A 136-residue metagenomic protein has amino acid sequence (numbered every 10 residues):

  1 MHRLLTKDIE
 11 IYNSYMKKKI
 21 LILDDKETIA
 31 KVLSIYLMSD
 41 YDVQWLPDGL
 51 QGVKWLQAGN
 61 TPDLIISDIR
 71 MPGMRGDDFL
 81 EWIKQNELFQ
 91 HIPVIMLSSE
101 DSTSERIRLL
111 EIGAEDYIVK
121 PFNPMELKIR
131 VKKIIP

Functional and structural regions predicted by a protein language model:
E27-W45: Two-component/phosphorelay signaling modules centered on CheY-like receiver
P47-L64: Acidic, metal-coordinating helix/loop segments flanking the phosphotransfer/catalytic sites of two-component signaling
N60-D63, L88-P93: His-Asp phosphorelay/catalytic-motif detector in bacterial-type signaling
D68, S98: Active-site residues of response regulator receiver
M71: Receiver (REC) domain active-site loop signature in two-component systems and cognate sites in sensor histidine kinases
F122-V131: C-terminal output helix
